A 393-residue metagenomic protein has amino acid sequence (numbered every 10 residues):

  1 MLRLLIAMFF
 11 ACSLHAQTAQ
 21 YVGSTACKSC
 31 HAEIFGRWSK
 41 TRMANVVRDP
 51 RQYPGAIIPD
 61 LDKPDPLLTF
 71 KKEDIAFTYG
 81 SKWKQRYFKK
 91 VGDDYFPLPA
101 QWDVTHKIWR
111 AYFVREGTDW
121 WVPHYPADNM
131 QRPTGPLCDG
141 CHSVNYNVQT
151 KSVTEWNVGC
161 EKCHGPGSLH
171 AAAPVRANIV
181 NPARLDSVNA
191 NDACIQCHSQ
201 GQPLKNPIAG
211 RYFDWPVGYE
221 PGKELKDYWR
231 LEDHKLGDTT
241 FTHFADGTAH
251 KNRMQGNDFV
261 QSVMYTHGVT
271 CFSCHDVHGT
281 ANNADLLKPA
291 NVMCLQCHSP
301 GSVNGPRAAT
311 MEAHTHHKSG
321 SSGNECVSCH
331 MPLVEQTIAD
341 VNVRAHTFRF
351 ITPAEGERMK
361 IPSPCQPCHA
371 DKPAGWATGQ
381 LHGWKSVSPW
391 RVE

Functional and structural regions predicted by a protein language model:
L4-S13: Sec-dependent N-terminal signal peptides
T18-Y21, T25, A32-P123, N147-E393: Primarily the internal scaffold of c-type cytochrome electron-transfer domains, especially repeated/multiheme c-type
D103, D128-Q131: Flexible coil/turn and secondary-structure edge motifs
E116-P123, Q131-L137, S143: A gly/proline- and charged-residue-enriched helix-loop-helix capping module
